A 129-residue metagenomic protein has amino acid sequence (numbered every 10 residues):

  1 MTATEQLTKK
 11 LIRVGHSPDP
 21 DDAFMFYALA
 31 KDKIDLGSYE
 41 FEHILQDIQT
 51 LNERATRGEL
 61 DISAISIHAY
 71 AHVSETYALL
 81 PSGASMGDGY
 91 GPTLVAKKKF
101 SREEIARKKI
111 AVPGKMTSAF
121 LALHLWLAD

Functional and structural regions predicted by a protein language model:
M1-S85, G89: N-terminal hydrophobic or amphipathic helices and topogenic motifs
L7, L11-K31, P92-D129: Bilobed "Venus flytrap"/periplasmic-binding protein-like clamshell domains and structurally analogous long
